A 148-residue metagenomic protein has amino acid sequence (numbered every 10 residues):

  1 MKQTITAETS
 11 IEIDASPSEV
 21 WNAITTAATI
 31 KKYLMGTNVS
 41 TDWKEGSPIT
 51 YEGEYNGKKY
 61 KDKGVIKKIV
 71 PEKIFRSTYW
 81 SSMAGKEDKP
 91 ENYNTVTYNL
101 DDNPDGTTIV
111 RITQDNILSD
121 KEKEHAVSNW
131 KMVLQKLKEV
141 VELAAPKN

Functional and structural regions predicted by a protein language model:
M1-N38: Hydrophobic ligand-binding cavity/cleft-lining segments
T4-S10, P48, K61, I74 (+2 more regions): Intrinsic-disorder/low-complexity, polar/charged segments enriched in Ser/Thr/Lys/Arg/Asp/Glu/Gln
E12-D14, D101, T113-I117: Solvent-exposed residues in well-ordered beta-strands and their adjoining turns, especially edge/terminal strands
V20-W21, I30, I49-Y51, I66 (+4 more regions): Hydrophobic pocket/interface hotspot
T37-Y51: A solvent-exposed, acidic/Ser-Thr-rich amphipathic alpha-helical stretch
V39-D42, K59-D105, D115: Hydrophobic-ligand binding "helix-grip"
I109, D115-N148: A conserved amphipathic terminal alpha-helix motif
